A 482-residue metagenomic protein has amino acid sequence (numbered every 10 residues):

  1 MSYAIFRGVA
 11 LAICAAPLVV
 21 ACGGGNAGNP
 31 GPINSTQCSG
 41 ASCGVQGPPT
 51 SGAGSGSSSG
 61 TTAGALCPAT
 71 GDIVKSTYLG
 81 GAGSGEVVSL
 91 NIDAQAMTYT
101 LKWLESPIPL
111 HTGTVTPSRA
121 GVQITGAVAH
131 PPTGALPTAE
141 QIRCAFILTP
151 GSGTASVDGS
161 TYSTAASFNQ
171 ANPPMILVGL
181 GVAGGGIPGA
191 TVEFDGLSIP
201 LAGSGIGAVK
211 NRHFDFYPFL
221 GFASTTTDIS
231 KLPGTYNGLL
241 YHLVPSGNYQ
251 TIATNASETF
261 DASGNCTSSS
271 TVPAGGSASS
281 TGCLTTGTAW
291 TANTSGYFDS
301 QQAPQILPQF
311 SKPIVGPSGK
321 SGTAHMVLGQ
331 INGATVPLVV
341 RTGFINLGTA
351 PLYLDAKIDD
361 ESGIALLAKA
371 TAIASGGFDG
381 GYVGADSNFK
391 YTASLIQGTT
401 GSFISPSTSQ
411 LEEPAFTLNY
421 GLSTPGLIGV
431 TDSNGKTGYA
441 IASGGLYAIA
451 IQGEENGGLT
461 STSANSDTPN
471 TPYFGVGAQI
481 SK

Functional and structural regions predicted by a protein language model:
M1-A10: Bacterial N-terminal signal peptides that target proteins for export
L11-A12, A16: Non-catalytic peripheral regions of nucleotide-handling enzymes
L18-A21: C-terminal motif of bacterial Sec signal peptides marking the signal peptidase cleavage site
G23-K482: Mature soluble binding/inhibitory domains
